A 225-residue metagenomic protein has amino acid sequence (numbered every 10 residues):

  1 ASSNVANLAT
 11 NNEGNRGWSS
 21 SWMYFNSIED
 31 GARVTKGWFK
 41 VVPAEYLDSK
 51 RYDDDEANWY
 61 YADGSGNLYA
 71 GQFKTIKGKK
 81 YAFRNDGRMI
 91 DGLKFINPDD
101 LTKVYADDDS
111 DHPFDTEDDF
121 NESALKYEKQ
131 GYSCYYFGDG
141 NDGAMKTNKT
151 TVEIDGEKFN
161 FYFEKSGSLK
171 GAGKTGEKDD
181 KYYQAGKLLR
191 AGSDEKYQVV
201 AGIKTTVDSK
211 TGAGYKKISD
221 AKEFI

Functional and structural regions predicted by a protein language model:
A1-I225: Extracellular adhesion/carbohydrate-binding repeat motifs centered on closely spaced tryptophans
